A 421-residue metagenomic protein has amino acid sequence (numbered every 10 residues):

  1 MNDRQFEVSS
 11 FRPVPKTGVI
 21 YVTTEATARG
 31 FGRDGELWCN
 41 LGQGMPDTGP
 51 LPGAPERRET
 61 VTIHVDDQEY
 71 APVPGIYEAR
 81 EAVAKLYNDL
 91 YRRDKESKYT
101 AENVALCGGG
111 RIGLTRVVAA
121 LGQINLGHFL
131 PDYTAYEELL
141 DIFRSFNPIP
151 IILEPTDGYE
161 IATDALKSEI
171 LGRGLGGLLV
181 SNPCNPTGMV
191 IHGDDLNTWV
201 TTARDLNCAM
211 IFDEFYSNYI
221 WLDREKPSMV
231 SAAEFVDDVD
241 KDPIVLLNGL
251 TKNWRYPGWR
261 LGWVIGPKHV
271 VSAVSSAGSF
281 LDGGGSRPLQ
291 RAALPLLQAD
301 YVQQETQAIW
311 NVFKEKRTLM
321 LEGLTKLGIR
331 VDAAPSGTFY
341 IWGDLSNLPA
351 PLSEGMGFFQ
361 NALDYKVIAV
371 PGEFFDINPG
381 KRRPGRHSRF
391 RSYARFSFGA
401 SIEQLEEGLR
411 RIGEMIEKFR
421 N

Functional and structural regions predicted by a protein language model:
S9-G108, A165, L297-Y301, K418-N421: N-terminal small-domain helix-loop-helix segment of the aminotransferase-like
D66-L206, S217-V239, V245: Conserved core of the PLP fold type I
K85, D89, R93, V239-D240 (+3 more regions): PLP-dependent enzyme catalytic core of the Aspartate aminotransferase-like
L86, D141-I142, E234-N311, T318-L327 (+2 more regions): Conserved core segment of the aminotransferase class I/II
N147-P148, M210, V331, A369: Hydrophobic beta-strand scaffold residues
D205-L206, L327, Y365, F419: Helix C-cap/helix->beta junction micro-motif
L294, W310-L321, V331-S346: Conserved glycine-rich beta-strand-loop-beta hairpin in the small C-terminal domain of fold type I
